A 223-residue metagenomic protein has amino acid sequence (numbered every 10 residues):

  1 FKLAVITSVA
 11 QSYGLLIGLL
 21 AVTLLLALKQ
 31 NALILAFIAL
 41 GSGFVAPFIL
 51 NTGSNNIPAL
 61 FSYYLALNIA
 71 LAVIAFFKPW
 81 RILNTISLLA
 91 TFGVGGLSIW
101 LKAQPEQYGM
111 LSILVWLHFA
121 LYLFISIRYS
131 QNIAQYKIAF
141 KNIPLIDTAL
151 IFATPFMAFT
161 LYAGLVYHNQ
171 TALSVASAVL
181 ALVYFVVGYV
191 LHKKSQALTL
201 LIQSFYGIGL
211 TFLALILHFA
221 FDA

Functional and structural regions predicted by a protein language model:
F1-F205, F212-A223: Extended, compositionally biased regions that are outside compact catalytic cores
